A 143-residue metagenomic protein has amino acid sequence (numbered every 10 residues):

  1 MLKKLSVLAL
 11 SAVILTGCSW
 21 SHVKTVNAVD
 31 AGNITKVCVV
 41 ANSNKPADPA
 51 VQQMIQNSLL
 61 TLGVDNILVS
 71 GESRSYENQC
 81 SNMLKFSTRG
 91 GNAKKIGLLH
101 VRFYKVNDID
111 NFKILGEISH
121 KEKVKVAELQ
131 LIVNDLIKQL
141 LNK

Functional and structural regions predicted by a protein language model:
L2-L8: Sec-dependent signal peptide recognition, specifically the positively charged N-region followed immediately by
A12-I34: Bacterial Sec signal peptide processing site at the extreme N-terminus
I34-M83: N-terminal segment of the mature soluble domain
I34-V37, I96, I114-L115: A broad structural signal for short, well-ordered beta-strand segments within beta-sheet-rich domains
N44-A50, N92-K95, K123-A127: Solvent-exposed loop/turn segments connecting transmembrane beta-strands in outer-membrane beta-barrel proteins
Q52, Q56, L98, Q130-I137: Extracytoplasmic/secreted envelope proteins and their assembly/folding machinery, especially bacterial periplasmic
E72-N107: Mid-chain, structured segments of secreted extracytoplasmic proteins
N107-K143: Short secondary-structure boundary motifs at beta->alpha junctions and helix caps
